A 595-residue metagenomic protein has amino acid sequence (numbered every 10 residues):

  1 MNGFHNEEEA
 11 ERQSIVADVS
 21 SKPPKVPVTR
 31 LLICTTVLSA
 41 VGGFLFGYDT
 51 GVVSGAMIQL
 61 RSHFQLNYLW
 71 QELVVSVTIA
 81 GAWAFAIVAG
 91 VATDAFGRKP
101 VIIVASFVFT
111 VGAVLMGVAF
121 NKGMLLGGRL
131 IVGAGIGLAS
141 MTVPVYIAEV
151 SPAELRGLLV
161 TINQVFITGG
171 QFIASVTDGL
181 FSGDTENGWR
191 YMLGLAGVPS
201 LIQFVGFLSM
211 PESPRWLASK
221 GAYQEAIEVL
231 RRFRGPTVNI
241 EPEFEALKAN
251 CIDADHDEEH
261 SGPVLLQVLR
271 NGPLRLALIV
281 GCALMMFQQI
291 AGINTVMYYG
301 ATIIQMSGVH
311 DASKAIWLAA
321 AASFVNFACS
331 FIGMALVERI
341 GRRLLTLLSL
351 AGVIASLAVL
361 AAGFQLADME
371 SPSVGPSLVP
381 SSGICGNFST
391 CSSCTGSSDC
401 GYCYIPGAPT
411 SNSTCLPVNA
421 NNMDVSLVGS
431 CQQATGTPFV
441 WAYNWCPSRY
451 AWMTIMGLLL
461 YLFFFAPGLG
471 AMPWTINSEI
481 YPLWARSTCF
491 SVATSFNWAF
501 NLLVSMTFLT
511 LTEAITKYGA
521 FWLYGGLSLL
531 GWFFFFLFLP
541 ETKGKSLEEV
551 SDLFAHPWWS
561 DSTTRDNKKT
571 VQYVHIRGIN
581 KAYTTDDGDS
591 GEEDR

Functional and structural regions predicted by a protein language model:
M1-R234, P242, C251-R595: Alpha-helical transmembrane bundle of multi-pass membrane proteins
L247: AAA+ P-loop ATPase catalytic core
